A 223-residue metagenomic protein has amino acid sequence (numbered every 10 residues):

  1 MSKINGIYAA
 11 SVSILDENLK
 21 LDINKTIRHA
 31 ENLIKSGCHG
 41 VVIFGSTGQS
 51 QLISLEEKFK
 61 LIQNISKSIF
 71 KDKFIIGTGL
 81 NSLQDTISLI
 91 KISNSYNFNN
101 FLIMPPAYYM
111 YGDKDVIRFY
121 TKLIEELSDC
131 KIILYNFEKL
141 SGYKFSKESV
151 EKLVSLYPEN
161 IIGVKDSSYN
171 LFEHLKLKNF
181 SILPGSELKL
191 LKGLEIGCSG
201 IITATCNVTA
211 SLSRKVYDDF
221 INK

Functional and structural regions predicted by a protein language model:
S2-K144, V150, V154: Active-site beta->alpha loop and helix N-cap motifs at the rims of alpha/beta catalytic domains
I124-E126, F137-K223: Catalytic alpha/beta core domains of metabolic enzymes, predominantly
